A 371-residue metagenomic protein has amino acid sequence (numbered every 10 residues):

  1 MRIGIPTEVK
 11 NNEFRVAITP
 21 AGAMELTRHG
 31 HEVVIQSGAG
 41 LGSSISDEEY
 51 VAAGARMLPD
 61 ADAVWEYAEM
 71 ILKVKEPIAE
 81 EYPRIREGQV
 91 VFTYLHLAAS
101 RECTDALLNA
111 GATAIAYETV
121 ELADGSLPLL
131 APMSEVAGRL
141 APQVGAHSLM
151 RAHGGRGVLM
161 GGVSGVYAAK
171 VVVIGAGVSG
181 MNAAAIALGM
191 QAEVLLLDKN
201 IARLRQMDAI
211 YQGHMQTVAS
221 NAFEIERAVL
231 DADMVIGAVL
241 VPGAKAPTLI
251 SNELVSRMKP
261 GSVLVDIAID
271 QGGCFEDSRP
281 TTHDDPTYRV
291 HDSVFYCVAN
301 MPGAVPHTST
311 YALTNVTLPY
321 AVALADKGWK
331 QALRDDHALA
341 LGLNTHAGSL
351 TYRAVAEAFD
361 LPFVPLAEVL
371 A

Functional and structural regions predicted by a protein language model:
R2, E8, P77-A169, V298-N300: Glycine/serine-rich phosphate-binding loop and adjoining beta1-alpha1 elements at the start of nucleotide-handling
R2-A110: An N-terminal-biased, well-structured beta-alpha scaffold segment characteristic of Rossmann-like dinucleotide-binding
I5, V34-S37, M57-P59, W65 (+8 more regions): General beta-strand structural signal in soluble alpha/beta enzymes
P6-I45, G154-L240, T287: Glycine-rich phosphate/diphosphate-binding loop of Rossmann-like nucleotide-binding domains
E69, K75-E76, L95-H96, N221 (+3 more regions): Short glycine-/small-residue-rich Rossmann-like dinucleotide-binding loops
E118-V144, S148-L159, I269, C274-A371: Adenosine-phosphate binding glycine-rich loop
A209-H291: Rossmann-like adenosine-cofactor binding region
